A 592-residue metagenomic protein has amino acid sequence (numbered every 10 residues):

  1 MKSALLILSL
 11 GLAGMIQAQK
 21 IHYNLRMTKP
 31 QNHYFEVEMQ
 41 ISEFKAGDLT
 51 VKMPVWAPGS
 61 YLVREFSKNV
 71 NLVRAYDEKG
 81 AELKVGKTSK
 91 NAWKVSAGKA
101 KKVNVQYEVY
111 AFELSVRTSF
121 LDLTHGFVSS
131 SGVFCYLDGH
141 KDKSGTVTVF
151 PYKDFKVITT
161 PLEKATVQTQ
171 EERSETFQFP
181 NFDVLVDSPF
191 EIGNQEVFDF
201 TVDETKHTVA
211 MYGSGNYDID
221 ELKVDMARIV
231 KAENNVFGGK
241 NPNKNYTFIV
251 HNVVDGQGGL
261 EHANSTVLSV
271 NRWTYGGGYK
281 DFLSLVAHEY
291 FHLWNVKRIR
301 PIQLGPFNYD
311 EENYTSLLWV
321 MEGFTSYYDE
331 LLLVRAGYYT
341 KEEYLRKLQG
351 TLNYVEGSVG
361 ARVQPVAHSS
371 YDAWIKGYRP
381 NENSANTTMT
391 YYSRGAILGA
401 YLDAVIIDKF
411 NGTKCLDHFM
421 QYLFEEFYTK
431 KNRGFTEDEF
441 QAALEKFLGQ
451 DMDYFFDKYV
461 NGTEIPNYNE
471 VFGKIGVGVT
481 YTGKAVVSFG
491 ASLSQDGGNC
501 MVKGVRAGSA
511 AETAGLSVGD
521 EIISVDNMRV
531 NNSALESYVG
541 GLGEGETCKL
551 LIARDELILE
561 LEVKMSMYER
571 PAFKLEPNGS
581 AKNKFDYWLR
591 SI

Functional and structural regions predicted by a protein language model:
M1-H22: Bacterial Sec-dependent N-terminal signal peptides
Q19-W56: Early extracytoplasmic/domain-onset interaction patches
I21-Y23, F35-M39, V103-V105, G145-V147 (+3 more regions): Hydrophobic residues positioned within well-ordered beta-strands of beta-sheet architectures
M39, E196-L318, F324, Y328: Juxtacatalytic substrate-recognition/specificity segment
S42, Y76, F150, L551-A553: A generic structural motif
V63-L72, Y76-I229, N235-N243, D255: Non-catalytic architectural context of zinc metalloproteases
V320-K341: Extended catalytic-interface subdomain
D329, Y339-I592: C-terminal recognition in membrane/secretory proteostasis and scaffolding
